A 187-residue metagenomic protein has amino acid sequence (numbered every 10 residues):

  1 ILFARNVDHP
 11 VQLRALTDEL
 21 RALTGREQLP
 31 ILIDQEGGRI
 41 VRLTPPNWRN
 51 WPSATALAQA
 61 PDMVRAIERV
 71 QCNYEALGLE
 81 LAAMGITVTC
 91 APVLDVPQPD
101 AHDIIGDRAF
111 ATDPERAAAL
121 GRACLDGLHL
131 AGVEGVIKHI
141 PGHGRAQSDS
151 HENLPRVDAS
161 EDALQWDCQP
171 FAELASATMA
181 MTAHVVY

Functional and structural regions predicted by a protein language model:
L2-L16, L20-R116, R145-R156, A183-Y187: Enzymes and membrane/adaptor proteins characterized by extended Gly/Ser/Thr/Asp/Glu-rich, aromatic-dotted
L23, Q169-L174: A short, N-terminal amphipathic alpha-helix
P30, E134, M179: Hydrophobic "anchor" residues on beta-strands that sit immediately upstream of conserved functional sites
D34, L81, C124, K138 (+2 more regions): Conserved, mostly hydrophobic/aromatic
A56, G106-L130, P155-Q169: Acidic, His- and aromatic-enriched active-site or binding-groove loops in soluble protein domains that engage sugars
L79-A83, L120-E134, E173-S176: Secondary-structure boundary elements
E134-D162: Phosphate/diphosphate-binding glycine-rich loops and adjacent basic-rich segments that engage nucleotide
E173-Y187: Oxyanion-binding "anion nests"
